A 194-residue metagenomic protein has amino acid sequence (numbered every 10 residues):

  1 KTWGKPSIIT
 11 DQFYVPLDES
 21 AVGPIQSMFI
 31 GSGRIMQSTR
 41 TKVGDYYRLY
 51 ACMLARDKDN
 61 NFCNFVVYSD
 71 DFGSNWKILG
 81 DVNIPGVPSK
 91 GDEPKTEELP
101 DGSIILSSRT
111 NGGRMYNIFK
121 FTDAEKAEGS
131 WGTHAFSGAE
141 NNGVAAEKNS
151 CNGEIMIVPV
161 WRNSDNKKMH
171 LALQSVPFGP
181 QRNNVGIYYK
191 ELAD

Functional and structural regions predicted by a protein language model:
K1-G31, M36-C151, I157-D194: Beta-rich carbohydrate-recognition and catalytic domains
